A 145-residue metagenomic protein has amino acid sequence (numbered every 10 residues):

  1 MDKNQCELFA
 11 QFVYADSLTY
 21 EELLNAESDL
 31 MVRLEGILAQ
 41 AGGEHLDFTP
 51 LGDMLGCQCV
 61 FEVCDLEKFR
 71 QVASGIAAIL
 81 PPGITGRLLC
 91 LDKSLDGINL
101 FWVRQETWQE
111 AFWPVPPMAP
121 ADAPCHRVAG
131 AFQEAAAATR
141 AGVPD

Functional and structural regions predicted by a protein language model:
M1-E35, P144: Short, extreme N-terminal segment that most often corresponds to the first beta-strand
I37-Q40, E44, F48-D145: Charged interaction segments
